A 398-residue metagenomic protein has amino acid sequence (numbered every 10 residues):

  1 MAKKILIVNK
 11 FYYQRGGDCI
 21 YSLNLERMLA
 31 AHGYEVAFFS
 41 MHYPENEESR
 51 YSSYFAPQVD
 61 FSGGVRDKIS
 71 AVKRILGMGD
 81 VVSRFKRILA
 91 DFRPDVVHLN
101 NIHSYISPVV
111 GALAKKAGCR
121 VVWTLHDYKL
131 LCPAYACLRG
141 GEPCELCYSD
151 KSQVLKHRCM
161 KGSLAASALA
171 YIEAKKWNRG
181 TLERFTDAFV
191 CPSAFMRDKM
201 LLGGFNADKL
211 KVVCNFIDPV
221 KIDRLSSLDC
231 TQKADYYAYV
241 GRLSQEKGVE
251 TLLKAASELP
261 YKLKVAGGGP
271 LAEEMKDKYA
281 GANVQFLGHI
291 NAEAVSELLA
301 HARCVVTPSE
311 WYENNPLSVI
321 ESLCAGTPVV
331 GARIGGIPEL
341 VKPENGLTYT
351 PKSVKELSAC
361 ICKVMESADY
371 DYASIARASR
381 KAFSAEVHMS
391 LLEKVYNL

Functional and structural regions predicted by a protein language model:
F11-R15, E26-G79, S83-I88: N-terminal strand-loop element at the rim of the active site of nucleotide-sugar-dependent glycosyltransferases
L76, D369-N397: A charged, aromatic-enriched C-terminal amphipathic alpha-helix characteristic of glycosyltransferases across folds
K116, K129, E145-A188: Membrane-proximal helix-turn-helix segments that form the acceptor-binding/catalytic region of lipid-linked
V190, D229-K247, L253-P260, K264: Conserved donor-binding/catalytic core segment of Leloir-type glycosyltransferases
F195, F216: Carbohydrate-associated surface elements
E273-E297: Nucleotide-activated donor-binding/catalytic signature segment of Leloir-type glycosyltransferases, i.e., the conserved
A300-N314, T327: Acidic donor-binding loop of glycosyltransferase active sites
P343-V354, C362-D369: Conserved acidic donor-binding segment of nucleotide-sugar-dependent glycosyltransferases
